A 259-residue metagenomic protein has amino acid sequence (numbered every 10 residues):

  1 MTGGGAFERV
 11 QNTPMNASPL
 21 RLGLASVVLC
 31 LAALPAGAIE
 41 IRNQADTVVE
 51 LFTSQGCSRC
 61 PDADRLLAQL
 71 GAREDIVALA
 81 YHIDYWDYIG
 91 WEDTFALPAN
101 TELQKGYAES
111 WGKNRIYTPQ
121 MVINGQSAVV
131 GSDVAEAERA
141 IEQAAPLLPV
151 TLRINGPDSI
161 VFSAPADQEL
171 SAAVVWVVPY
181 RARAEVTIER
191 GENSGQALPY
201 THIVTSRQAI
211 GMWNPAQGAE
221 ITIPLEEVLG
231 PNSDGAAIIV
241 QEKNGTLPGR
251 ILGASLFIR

Functional and structural regions predicted by a protein language model:
G3-G5, G23, G37: Residue-identity detector for glycine
G3-P14: Short, Lys/Arg-enriched N-terminal segments with co-localized hydrophobic residues within the first ~10-30 amino acids
T13-L24: Bacterial N-terminal signal peptides that target proteins for export
M15, C30-L31, C60: Hydrophobic, helix-prone linear segments
G23-A33: Bacterial N-terminal signal peptides
G37-R115: Active-site-proximal cofactor/substrate-binding loop regions of enzyme domains
T94-Y117, Q126-R259: Short, conserved sequence motifs used for protein processing/export or organelle targeting and for catalysis
